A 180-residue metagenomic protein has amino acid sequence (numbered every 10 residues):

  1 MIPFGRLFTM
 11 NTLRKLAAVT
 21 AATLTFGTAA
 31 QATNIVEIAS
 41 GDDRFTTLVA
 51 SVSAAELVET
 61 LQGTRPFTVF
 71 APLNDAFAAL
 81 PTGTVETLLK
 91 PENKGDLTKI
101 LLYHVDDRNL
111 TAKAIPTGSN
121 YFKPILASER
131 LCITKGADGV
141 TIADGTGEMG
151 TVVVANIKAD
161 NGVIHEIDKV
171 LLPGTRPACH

Functional and structural regions predicted by a protein language model:
F4-A18: Bacterial N-terminal signal peptides that target proteins for export
V19-A22, T28-H180: Mature, structured domains of secreted/extracytosolic soluble proteins
